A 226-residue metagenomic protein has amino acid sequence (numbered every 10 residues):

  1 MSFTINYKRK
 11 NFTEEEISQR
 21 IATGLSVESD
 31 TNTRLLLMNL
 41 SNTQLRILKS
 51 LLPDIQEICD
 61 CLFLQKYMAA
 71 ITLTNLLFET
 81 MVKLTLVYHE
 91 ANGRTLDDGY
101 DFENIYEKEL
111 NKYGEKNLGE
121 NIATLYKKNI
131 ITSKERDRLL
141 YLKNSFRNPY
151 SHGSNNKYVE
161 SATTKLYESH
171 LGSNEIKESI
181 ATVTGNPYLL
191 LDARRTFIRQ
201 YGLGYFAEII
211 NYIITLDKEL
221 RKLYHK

Functional and structural regions predicted by a protein language model:
M1-M68: Charged alpha-helical initiation segments
K8, F12, E16, R46-K49 (+3 more regions): Alpha-helix boundary/N-cap detector
Q19, G24-N32, Y113, N117 (+2 more regions): Short, flexible helical or helix-coil boundary motifs
L40-N117, K134-D137: Amphipathic alpha-helical interface elements
T124-L125: A conserved ligand/cofactor-binding region detector
K128-K226: Charge-enriched, short contiguous segments at helix-coil
